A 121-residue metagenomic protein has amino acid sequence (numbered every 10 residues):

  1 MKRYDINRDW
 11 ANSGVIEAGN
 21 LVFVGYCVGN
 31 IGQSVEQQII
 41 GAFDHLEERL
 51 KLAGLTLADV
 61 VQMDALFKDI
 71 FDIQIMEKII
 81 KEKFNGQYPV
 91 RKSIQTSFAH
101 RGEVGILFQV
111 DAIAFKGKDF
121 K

Functional and structural regions predicted by a protein language model:
M1-V61, F67-K121: N-terminal presequence-like segments and the immediate start of the first folded domain
